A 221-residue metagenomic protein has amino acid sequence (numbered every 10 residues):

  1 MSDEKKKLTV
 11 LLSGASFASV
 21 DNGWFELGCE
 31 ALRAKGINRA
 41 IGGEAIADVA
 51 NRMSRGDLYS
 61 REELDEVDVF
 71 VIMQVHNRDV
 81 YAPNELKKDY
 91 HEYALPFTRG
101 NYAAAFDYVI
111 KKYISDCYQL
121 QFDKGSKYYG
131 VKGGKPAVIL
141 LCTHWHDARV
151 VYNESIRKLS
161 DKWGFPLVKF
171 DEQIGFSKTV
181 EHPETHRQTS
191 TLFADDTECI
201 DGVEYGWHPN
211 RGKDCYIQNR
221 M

Functional and structural regions predicted by a protein language model:
S2-E4, G133: Short, flexible hinge/linker loops that cap or flank conserved catalytic cores
K6-L12, F17-A104: Conserved SGNH/GDSL esterase-like catalytic core that processes O-acyl groups on lipids and polysaccharides
E26, E30, S115, D195 (+1 more regions): Short, well-ordered alpha-helices that flank and scaffold nucleotide-derived cofactor binding pockets
N38-A40, L141, K169: Structural signal for conserved beta-strand scaffold positions within catalytic alpha/beta enzyme cores
D48-S54, T98-V109, A148-Y152, P209 (+2 more regions): Soluble or luminal CAZymes and related metallo-dependent hydrolases
H76-N77, I110-K158, K162-W163: Active-site segments of SGNH/GDSL-like serine hydrolases that catalyze O-acetyl group transfer/hydrolysis on lipids
H144-M221: Catalytic His-Asp segment of secreted/periplasmic serine-dependent ester chemistry enzymes
